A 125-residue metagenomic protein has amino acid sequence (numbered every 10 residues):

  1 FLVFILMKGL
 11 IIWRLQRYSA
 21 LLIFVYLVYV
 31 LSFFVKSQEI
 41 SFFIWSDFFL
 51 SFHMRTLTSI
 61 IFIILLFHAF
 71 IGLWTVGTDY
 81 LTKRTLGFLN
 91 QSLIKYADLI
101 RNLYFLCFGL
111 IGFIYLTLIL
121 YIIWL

Functional and structural regions predicted by a protein language model:
L2-L125: Membrane-embedded alpha-helical bundles that constitute the cytochrome b-like, heme-associated redox core of multi-pass
